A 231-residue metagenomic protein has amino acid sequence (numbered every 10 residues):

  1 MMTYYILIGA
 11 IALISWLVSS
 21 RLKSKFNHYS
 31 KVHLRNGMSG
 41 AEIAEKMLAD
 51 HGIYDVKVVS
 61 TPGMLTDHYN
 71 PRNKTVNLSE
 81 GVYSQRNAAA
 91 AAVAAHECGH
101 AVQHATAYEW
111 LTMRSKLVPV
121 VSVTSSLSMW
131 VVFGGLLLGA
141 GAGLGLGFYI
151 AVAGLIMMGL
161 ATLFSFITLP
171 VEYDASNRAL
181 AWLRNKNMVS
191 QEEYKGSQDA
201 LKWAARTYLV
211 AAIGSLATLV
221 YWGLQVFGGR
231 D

Functional and structural regions predicted by a protein language model:
M1-K25, A153-L155, S165-L169: Hydrophobic alpha-helical transmembrane segments of small proteolipidic membrane proteins, enriched in energy-coupled
M1-Y4, L137-V152, F227-D231: Helix-coil boundary and interhelical linker segments in multi-pass alpha-helical membrane proteins
L7-I11, V121-S128, I150-M157, A161 (+2 more regions): Hydrophobic alpha-helical transmembrane segments of polytopic
L7-I14, W130-G134, G223: Core hydrophobic alpha-helical membrane-spanning segments
S19-T124, L163-D231: Polar-ligand-bearing catalytic/cofactor-coordination segments of membrane-embedded or membrane-tethered inner-membrane
E109-M113, L127-V131, L144: Short, structured loop/turn "capping" segments at alpha-beta junctions
L117-A140: Post-HExxH zinc-binding segment in Zn-dependent metallohydrolases
